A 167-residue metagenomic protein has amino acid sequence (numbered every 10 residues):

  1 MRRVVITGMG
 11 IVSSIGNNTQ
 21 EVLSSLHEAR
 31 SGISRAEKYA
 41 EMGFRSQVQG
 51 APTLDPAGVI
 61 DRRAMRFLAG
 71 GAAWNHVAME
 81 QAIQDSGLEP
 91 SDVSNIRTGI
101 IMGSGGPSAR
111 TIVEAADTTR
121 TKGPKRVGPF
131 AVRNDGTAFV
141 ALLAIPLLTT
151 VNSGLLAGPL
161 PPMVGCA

Functional and structural regions predicted by a protein language model:
M1-N152: Conserved "HGTGT" condensation-loop signature of ketosynthase/thiolase-family condensing enzymes that catalyze
A73, L160-A167: Claisen-condensing/thiolase-fold acyl-transfer catalytic domains that form or cleave C-C bonds in fatty acid
N152-P161: Short, surface-exposed recognition loops or helix-turn segments adjacent to catalytic cores
